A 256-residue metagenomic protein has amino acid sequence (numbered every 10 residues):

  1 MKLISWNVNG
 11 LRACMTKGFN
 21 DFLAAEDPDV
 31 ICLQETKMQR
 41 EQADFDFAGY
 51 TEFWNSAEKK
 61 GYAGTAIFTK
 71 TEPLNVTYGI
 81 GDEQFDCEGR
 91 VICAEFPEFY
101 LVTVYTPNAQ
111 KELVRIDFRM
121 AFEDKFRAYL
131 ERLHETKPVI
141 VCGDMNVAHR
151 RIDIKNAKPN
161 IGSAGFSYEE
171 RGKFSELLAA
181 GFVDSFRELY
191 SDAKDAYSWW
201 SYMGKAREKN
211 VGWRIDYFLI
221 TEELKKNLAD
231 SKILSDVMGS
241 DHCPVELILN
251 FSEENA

Functional and structural regions predicted by a protein language model:
M1-F47, A57, Y62-A63, E176-L177 (+1 more regions): N-terminal, active-site-proximal structural segment of metallo-dependent hydrolase catalytic domains
M1-N9, E98-Q110, C142: Active-site-proximal beta-strand elements of phosphoester/diester hydrolases
N7, L23-E41, L101, L130-R151 (+4 more regions): Active-site beta-strand/loop signature of hydrolases that rely on acidic residues for catalysis
K37, A43-A109: Structured beta-strand-rich core segments of catalytic domains in phosphoester-bond hydrolases
T51, D124-V211, I215: Metal-dependent phosphoesterases centered on the DNase I-like endonuclease/exonuclease/phosphatase
K60-N75, K194, M203-K226: Conserved beta strand-loop-helix elements of the APE1-like EEP
G81-D82, P107-E123, K158-S163: Surface-exposed cleft-lining segments at the edges of enzyme active sites
K232-A256: Surface polyanion/phosphate-binding segment centered on an Asp-His-Pro turn
